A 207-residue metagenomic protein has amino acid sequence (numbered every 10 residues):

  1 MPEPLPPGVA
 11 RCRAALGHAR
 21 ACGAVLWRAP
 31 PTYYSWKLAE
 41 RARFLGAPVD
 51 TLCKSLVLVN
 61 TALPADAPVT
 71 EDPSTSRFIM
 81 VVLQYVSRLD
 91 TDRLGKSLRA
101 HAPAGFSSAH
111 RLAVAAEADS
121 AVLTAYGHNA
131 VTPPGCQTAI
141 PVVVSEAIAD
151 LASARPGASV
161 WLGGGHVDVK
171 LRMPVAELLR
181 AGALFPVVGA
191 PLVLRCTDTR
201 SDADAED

Functional and structural regions predicted by a protein language model:
M1-D207: Extended, low-hydrophobicity, polar/charged segments
